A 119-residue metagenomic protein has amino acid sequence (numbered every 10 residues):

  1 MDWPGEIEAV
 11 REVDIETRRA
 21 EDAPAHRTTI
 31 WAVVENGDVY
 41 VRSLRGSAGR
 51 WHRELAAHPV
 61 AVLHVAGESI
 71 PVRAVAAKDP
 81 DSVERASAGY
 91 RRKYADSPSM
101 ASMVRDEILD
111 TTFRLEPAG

Functional and structural regions predicted by a protein language model:
M1-D2, R18-R19, M100-S102: Short, P/G- and charge-enriched loop/turn segments at secondary-structure junctions
M1-I7, E107-T111: Short, small/hydrophobic-residue-rich motifs at membrane-helix boundaries and re-entrant hairpins of integral membrane
E8-V10, A25, A56, I108: Short, solvent-exposed coil/turn segments
V10-R45, A61, A74: Short beta-strand segments
N36, A118-G119: A short, structured loop/turn motif at beta-sheet edges
G46-A118: Short, structured beta-strand-loop surface elements
